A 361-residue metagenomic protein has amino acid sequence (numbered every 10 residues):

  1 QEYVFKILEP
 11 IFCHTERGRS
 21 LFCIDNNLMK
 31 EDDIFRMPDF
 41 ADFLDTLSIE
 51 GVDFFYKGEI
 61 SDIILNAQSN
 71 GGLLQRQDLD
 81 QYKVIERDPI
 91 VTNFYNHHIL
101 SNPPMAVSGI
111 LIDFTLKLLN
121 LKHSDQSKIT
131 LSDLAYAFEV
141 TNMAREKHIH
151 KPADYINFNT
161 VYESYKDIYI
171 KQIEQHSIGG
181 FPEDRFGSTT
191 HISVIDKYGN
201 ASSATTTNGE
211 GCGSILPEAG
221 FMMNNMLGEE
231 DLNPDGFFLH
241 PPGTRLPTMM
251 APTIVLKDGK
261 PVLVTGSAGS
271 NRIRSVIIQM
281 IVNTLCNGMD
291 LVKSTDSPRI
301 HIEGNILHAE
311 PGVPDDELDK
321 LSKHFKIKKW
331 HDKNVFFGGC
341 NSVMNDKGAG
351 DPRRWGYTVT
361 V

Functional and structural regions predicted by a protein language model:
Q1-G51, F55-K57, S61-I99, P103 (+3 more regions): Noncatalytic scaffold domains of N-terminal-nucleophile
E50-K57, D62-I63, L119, S267-M289: Alpha-helical support elements that line or immediately flank enzyme active sites and cofactor-binding pockets
G58, D62-N66, S127-N142, L291-H301: Short, well-structured alpha-helical segments that form the helix of a local strand-helix-strand
G72-Q75, N200-L263, N287, L291: Active-site rim segments in enzyme catalytic domains, especially the processed small/beta chain of N-terminal
I85-E86, F186-T189, T248-M250: Short, small/polar residue-rich loop motifs at catalytic or cofactor-binding pockets
L100-G109, T189-S193, S203-I215, P252 (+1 more regions): Glycine-rich phosphate/pyrophosphate-binding beta-alpha loops
S124-T207: Internal maturation/activation junctions in enzymes
L131, T244, I277, C286-V335: Extended C-terminal subregions enriched in glycine
